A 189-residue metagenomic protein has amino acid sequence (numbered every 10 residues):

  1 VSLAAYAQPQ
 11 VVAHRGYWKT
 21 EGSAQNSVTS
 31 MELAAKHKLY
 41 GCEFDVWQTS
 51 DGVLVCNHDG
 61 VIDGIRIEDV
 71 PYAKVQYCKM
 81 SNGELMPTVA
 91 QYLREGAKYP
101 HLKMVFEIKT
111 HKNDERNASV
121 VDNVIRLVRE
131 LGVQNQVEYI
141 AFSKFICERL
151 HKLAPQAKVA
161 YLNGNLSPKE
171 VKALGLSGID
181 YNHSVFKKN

Functional and structural regions predicted by a protein language model:
L3-N189: Phosphate-group recognition and catalysis centered on beta-loop-alpha active-site segments
